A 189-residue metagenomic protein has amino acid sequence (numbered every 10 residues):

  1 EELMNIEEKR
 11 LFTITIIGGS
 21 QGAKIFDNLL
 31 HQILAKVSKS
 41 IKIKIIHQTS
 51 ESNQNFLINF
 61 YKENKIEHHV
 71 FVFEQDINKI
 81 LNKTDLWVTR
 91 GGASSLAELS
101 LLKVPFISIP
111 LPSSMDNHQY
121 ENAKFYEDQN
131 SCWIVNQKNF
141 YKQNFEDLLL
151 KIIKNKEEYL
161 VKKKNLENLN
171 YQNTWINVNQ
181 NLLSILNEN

Functional and structural regions predicted by a protein language model:
N5-W87, Y120-A123, V135-F145: Donor-nucleotide binding loops and adjacent catalytic segments primarily of GT-B fold Leloir glycosyltransferases
I6, W133, K138-Q172, E188-N189: Conserved donor-nucleotide binding/catalytic region of nucleotide-linked donor-dependent transferases
H31, K142, E146, W175-L183: Short, amphipathic alpha-helical "lid/cap" segments that border enzyme active or binding sites
I66, N82-A97, V104-P105: Acidic donor-binding loop of glycosyltransferase active sites
F73, A93, L111-M115, K138-N139: Short, acidic/turn-prone active-site loops that include or flank metal/cofactor- and phosphate-binding residues
I77, S95-K103, S108, N122: Short glycine/serine-rich donor-binding loops of glycosyltransferases
T89, P105-D116: Short hydrophobic beta-strand element within catalytic cores of glycosyltransferases and related nucleotide-activated
K103, Y120-C132: Acidic, glycine-centered active-site loop in nucleotide-sugar glycosyltransferases
